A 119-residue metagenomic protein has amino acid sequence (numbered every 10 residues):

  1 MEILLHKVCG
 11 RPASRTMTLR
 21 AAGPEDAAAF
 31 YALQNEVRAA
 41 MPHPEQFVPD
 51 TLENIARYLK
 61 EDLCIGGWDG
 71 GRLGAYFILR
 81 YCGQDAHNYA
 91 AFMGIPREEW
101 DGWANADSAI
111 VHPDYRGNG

Functional and structural regions predicted by a protein language model:
M1-R15: Acyl-donor-binding surface of acyltransferase catalytic domains
R15-M17, G70-Y76, A104: Glycine-rich phosphate/pyrophosphate-binding loop shared by adenosine-nucleotide-utilizing enzymes
T16-A32: A short beta-loop-alpha structural element at the N-terminal edge of CoA-dependent acyl/N-acetyltransferase catalytic
A21, A32-F47: Helix-loop element at the rim of GNAT/NAT acetyltransferase active sites that forms part of the acceptor-substrate
A22, A109-V111: Hydrophobic adenine-recognition pocket in adenosine-nucleotide-binding enzymes
P42-G70, I78, Q84: Active-site rim helix/loop that mediates acceptor-substrate recognition in acyltransferases
I78-S108: Conserved acyl-donor/pantetheine-binding loop and adjacent beta-alpha core of acyl/acetyltransferases and related
E98-D101, H112-G119: Conserved glycine-rich acetyl-CoA-binding loop
